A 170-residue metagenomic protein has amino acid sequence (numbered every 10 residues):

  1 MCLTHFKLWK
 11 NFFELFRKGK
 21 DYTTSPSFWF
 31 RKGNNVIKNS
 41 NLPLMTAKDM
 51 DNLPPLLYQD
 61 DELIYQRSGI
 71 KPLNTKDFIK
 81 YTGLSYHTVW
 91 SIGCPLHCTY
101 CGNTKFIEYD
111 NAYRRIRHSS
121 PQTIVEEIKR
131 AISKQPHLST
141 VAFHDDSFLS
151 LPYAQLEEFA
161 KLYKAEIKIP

Functional and structural regions predicted by a protein language model:
M1-A47: Glycine-rich beta-alpha loop elements in corrinoid/cobalamin-binding modules across cobalamin-dependent enzymes
C2-T4, R31, L56, T104 (+1 more regions): Conserved residues at the C-terminal ends of beta-strands
L8-N11, I37-N39, T46-K48, H97 (+2 more regions): Short catalytic/ligand-binding loop motif for oxyanion handling, primarily in non-cytosolic enzymes, centered on
L8-N11, L15, S27, N52 (+4 more regions): Alpha-helical elements of Rossmann-like donor-binding domains used by nucleotide-donor carbohydrate transfer enzymes
T24, D49, T82-L84: A generic structural signal for well-ordered coil/turn residues at beta-strand boundaries that shape enzyme active-site
L44-Q66: Conserved ATP/PPi-binding loop(s) of AMP-dependent carboxylate-activating enzymes
Q59-P170: Radical SAM [4Fe-4S] cluster-binding motif and immediate context
